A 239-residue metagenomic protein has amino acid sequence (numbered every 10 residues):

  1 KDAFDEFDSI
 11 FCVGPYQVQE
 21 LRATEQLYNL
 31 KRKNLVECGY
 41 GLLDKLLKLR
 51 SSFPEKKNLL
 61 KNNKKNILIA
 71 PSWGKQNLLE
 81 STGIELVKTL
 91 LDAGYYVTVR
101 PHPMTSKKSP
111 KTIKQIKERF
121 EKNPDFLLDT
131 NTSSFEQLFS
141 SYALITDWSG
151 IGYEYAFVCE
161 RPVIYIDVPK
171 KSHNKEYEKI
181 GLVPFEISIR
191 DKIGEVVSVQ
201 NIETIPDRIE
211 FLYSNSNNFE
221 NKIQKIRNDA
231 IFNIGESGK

Functional and structural regions predicted by a protein language model:
K1-L49: Active-site and donor-binding regions of nucleotide-sugar-utilizing enzymes
D2-E6, Y28-L30, L60-N62, L90-D92 (+1 more regions): Short, conserved loop/helix-junction motifs that constitute active-site signature segments in enzyme catalytic cores
D8, K65, D125, S141-A143: Conserved acidic residues
R32, K117, N123, A143 (+1 more regions): Catalytic binding pocket for nucleotide-activated donors in carbohydrate/polymer assembly enzymes
G41-I116, I202, Y213-S214: Conserved catalytic-core segment of nucleotide-activated headgroup transferases in glycan assembly
T112-T130: Nucleotide-activated donor-binding/catalytic signature segment of Leloir-type glycosyltransferases, i.e., the conserved
T132-S141: Short acidic alpha-helix that forms the nucleotide-activated donor recognition element in Leloir-type transferases
G235-K239: C-terminal alpha-helical cap of glycosyltransferases
